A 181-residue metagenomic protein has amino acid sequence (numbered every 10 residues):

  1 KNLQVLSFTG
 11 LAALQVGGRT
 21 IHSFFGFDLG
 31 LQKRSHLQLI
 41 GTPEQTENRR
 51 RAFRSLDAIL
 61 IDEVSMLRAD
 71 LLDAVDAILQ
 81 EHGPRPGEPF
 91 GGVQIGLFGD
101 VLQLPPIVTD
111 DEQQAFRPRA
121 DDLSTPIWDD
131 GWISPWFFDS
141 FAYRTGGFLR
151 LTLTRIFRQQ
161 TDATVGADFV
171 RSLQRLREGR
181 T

Functional and structural regions predicted by a protein language model:
K1-T181: Conserved ATP-binding/catalytic motifs of P-loop helicase motor domains
